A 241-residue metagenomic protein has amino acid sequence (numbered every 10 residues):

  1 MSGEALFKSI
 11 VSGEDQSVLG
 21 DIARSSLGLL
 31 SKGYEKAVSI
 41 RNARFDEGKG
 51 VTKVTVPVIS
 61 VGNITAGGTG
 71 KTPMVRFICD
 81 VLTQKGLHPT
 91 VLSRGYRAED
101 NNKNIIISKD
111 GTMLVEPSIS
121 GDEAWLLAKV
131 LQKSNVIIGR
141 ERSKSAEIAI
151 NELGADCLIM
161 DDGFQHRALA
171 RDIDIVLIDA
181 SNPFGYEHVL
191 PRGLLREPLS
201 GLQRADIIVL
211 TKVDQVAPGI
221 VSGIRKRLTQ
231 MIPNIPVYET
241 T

Functional and structural regions predicted by a protein language model:
M1, L27, S31, S118-G121 (+1 more regions): Alpha-helix N-cap/helix-start motif at coil-to-helix transitions, marked by capping-box chemistry
S2-P57: A transmembrane-helix-recognition feature enriched in membrane-embedded lipid enzymes and envelope glyco-/phospholipid
L29, P57, P73, P89 (+2 more regions): Proline-centered helix-kink/hinge sites
S39-E47, Q230-T241: Short N-terminal or domain-adjacent regulatory/targeting segments
N42-D110, Q215: Walker A (P-loop) phosphate-binding motif
Y96-I232, V237-E239: Phosphate/Mg2+-binding loops and adjacent switch elements in nucleotide/diphosphate-handling enzyme cores
